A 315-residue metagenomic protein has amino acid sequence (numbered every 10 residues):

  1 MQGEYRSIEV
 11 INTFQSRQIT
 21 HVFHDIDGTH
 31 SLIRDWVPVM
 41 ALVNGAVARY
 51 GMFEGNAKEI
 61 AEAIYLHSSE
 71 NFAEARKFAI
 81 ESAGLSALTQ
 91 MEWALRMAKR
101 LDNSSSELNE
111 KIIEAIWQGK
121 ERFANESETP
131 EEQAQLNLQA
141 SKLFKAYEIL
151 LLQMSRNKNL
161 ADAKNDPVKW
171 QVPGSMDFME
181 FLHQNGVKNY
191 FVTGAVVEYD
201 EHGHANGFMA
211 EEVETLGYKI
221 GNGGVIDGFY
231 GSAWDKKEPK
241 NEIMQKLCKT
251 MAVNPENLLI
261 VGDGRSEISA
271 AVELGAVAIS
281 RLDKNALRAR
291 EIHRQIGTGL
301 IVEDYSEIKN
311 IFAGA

Functional and structural regions predicted by a protein language model:
Q2-F72: Active-site neighborhood of HAD-like aspartate-dependent phosphohydrolases
V22, T29, Q153, N157 (+3 more regions): Substrate-recognition element of Asp-dependent hydrolases with the DxDx(T/V) motif
E74-D166, P173-K188: A metal-dependent, Asp-based hydrolase signature
M179-Q184, Q245-K249, I268-E273: Surface-exposed amphipathic alpha-helices with a cationic face
N185-V187, L247-N257, A315: Glycine-rich phosphate-binding loop signature in dinucleotide/nucleotide-binding domains
T193, A205, M209-E214, N254-E303: Acidic, Mg2+-coordinating phosphoryl-transfer loop and its flanking beta/alpha structural elements, shared across
G207-V213, D235-A252: Short loop-to-alpha-helix "cap/lid" segments that border enzyme active sites across diverse enzyme classes
F229-A233, T298-I308: Short acidic-hydrophobic, aromatic-tinged amphipathic segments that line or gate anion-handling sites
